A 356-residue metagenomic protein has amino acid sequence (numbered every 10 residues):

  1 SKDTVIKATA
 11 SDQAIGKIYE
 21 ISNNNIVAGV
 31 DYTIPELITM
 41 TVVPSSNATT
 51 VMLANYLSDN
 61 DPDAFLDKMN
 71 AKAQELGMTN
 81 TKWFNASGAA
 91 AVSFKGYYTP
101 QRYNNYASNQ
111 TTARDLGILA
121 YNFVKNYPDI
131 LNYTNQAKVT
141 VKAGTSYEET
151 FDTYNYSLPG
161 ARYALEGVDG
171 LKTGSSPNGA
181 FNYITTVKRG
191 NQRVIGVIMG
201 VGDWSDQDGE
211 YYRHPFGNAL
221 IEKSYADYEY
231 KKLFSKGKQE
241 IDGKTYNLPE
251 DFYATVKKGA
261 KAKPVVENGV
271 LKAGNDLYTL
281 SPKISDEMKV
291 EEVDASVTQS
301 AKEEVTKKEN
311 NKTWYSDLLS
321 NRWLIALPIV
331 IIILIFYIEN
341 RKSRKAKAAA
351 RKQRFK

Functional and structural regions predicted by a protein language model:
S1-A113, V124: Active-site-adjacent loops and short helices of periplasmic peptidoglycan-processing enzymes
G96-Y97, Q101-I325, I338, K342 (+1 more regions): Domain-terminus/edge residues, biased toward the C-terminal soluble/receptor-binding domains of extracytoplasmic
L327-F336: Hydrophobic membrane-insertion alpha-helices, especially the h-region of bacterial N-terminal signal peptides
